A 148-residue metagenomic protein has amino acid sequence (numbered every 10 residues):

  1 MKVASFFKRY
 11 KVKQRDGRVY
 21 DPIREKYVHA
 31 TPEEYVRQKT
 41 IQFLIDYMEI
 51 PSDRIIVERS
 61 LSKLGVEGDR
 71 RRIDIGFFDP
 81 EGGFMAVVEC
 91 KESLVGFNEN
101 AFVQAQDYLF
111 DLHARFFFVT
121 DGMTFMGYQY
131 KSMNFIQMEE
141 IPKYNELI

Functional and structural regions predicted by a protein language model:
M1-F116, M123-I148: A short, conserved, highly charged catalytic patch centered on acidic carboxylates
